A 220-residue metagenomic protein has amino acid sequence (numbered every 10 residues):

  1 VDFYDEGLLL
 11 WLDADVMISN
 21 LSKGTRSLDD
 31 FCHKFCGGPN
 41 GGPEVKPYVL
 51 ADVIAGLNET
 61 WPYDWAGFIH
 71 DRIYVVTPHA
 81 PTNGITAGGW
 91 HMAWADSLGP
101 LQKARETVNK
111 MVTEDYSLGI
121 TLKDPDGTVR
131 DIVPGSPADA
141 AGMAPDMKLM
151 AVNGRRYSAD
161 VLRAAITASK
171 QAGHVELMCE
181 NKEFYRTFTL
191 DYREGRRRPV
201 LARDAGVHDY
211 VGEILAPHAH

Functional and structural regions predicted by a protein language model:
V1-H220: C-terminal recognition in membrane/secretory proteostasis and scaffolding
